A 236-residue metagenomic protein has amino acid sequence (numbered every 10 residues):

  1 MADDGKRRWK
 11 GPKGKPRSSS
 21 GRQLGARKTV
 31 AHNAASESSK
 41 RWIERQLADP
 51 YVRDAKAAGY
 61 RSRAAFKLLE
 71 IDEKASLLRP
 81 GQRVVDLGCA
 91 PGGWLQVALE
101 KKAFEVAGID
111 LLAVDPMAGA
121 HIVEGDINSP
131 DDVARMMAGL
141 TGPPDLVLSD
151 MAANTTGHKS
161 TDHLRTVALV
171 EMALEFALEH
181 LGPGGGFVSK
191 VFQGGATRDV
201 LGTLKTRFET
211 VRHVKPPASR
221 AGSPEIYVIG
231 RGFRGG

Functional and structural regions predicted by a protein language model:
A2-P80: Class I SAM-dependent methyltransferase Rossmann-like catalytic core, especially the SAM/SAH-binding loop
R79-A90: Conserved class I S-adenosyl-L-methionine
P91-K102: Conserved SAM-binding loop of SAM-dependent methyltransferases across substrates and taxa, primarily the Class I
E105-D110: Conserved SAM-binding motif I beta-strand of class I
L111-T156: S-adenosyl-L-methionine
V167-P183: A short glycine-rich, Lys/Arg-flanked "PGG" loop and its adjoining helix->strand segment in the class I
G184-V191: Conserved beta-strand signature within the Rossmann-like core of class I S-adenosyl-L-methionine
Q193-G236: Class I S-adenosyl-L-methionine
